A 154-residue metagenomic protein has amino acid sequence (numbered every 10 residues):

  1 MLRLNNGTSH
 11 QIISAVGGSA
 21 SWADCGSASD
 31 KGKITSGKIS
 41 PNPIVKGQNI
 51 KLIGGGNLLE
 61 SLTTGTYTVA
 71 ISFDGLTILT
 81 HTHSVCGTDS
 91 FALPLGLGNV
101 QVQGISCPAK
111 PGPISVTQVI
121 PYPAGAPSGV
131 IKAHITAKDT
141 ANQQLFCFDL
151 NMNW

Functional and structural regions predicted by a protein language model:
M1-G17: Cleavable N-terminal signal peptides of Sec/SRP-targeted secreted and luminal proteins
I12-W154: Contiguous segments within soluble domain cores/interaction surfaces
